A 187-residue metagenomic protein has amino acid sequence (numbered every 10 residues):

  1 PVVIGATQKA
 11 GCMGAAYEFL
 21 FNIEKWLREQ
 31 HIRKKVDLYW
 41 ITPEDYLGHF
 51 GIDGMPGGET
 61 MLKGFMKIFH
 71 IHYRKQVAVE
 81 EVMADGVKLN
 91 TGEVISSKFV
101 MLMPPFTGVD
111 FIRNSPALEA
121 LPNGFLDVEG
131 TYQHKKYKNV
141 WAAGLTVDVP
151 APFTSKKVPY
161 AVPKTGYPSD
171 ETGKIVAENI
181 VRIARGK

Functional and structural regions predicted by a protein language model:
P1, S96-F99, M103-E171: FAD-site-proximal beta/loop scaffold in flavoenzymes
P1-V36: Rossmann-like NAD(P)H-binding beta-loop-alpha module
T7, P43-D45, L145: Cofactor-binding loop segments of dinucleotide-utilizing enzymes, especially the Rossmann-like FAD- and NAD(P)+-binding
C12-A16, G48-G54, T154-A161: Short, flexible/disordered intra-domain loops and linkers
A16-L20, E59, F125, G166-S169: Amphipathic alpha-helical segments in well-structured domains
K25, R33, T165-K187: Internal hydrophobic alpha-helix adjacent to the cofactor/substrate pocket in enzyme cavities
K25-V128: A Rossmann-like FAD-binding core segment of flavoenzymes
